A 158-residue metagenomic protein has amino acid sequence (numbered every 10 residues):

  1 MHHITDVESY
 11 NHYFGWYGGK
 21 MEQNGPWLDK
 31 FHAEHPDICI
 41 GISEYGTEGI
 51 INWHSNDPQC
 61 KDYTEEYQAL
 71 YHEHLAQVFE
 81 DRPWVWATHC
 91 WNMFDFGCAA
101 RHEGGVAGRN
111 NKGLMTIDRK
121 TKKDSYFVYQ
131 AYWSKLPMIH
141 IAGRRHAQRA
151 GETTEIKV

Functional and structural regions predicted by a protein language model:
M1-V158: Substrate-binding clefts and catalytic carboxylate motifs of secreted carbohydrate-active enzymes
